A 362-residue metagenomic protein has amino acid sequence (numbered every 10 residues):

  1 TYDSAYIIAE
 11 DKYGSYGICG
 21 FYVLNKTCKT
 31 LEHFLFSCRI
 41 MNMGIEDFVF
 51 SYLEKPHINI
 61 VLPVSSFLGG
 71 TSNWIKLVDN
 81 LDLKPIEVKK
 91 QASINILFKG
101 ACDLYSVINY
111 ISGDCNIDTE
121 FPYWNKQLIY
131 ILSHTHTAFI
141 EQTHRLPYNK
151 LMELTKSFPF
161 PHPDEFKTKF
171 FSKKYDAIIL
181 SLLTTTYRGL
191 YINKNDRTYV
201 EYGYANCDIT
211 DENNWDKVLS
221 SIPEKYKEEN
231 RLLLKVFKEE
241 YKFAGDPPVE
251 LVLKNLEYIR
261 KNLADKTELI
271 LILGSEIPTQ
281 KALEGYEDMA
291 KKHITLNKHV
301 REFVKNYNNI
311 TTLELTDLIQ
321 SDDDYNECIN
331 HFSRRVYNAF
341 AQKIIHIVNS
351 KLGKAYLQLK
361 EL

Functional and structural regions predicted by a protein language model:
A9-K12, I18-D82: Acyl-donor binding region in acyl/amide transferases
S51, P159-D164, K242-I259, Y286-R301 (+1 more regions): Well-ordered, non-membrane alpha-helical segments in soluble/globular domains
S93-I140, I178, L183-T184: Catalytic nucleophile-elbow at a beta strand-turn-alpha helix junction centered on a G-D-S/GDSL motif, marking
G100-A101, Y175-D196, I270-I277, E314-L318: Short loop/turn segments at strand-loop or loop-helix junctions that form parts of catalytic or ligand-binding pockets
N149-T155, L190, G203-K254, K281-M289 (+1 more regions): Surface-exposed cleft-lining segments at the edges of enzyme active sites
L273-S275, N309-N326, L359-E361: Acidic carboxylate-rich catalytic motifs and surrounding loops in phosphoryl-/glycosyl-chemistry enzymes
E276-L315: Substrate-gating cap/lid alpha-helix
D324-L362: Histidine-centered active-site loop/cap adjacent to the catalytic His in serine esterases/O-acetyl transfer systems
